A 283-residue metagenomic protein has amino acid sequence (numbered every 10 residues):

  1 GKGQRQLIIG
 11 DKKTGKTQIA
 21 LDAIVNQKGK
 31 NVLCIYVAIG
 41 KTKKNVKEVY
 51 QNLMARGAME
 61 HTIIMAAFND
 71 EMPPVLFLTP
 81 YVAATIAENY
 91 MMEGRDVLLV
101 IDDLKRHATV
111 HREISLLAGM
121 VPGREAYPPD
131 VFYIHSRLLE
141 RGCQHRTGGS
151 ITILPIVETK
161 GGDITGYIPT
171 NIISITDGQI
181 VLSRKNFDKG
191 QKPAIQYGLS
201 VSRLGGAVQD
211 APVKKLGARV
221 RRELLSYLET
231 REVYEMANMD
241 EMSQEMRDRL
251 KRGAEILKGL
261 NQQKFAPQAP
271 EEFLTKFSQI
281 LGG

Functional and structural regions predicted by a protein language model:
G1-Q6: Pre-Walker A (Motif I) flank of P-loop NTPase domains
G10-D11: The Walker A (P-loop) glycine that initiates the GxxxxGKT/S ATP-binding motif of P-loop NTPases
G15-Q18, D22-L33, A38-I39, K43-K44 (+2 more regions): Conserved P-loop NTPase nucleotide-binding/switch module
K47-H61: Conserved helix-turn-beta segment of the N-terminal RecA-like "Helicase ATP-binding" lobe in SF1/SF2 helicases
E48, V110-H111, G217: Short, function-defining helix-loop hinge/capping sites that tune catalysis or transport
L53, S115-L116, R222: Residues in and immediately flanking transmembrane alpha helices
E60-P73: Inter-Walker segment of RecA-like/P-loop motor cores
R106, M120-G283: Conserved catalytic/coupling modules of large nucleotide/cofactor-utilizing molecular machines
